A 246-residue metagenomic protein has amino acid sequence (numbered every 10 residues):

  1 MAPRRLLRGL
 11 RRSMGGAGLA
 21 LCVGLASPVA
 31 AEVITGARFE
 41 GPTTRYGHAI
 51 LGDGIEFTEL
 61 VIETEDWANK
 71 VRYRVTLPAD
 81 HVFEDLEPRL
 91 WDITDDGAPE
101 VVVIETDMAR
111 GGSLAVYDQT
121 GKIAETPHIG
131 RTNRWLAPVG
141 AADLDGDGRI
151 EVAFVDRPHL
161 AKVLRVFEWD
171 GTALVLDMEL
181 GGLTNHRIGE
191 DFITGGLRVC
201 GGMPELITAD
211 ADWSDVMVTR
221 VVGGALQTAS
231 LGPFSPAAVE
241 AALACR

Functional and structural regions predicted by a protein language model:
M1-L10: N-terminal secretory signal peptides that target proteins for export/translocation
R4, P28-R246: Beta-propeller-forming repeat regions
S13-A26: Bacterial N-terminal signal peptides
